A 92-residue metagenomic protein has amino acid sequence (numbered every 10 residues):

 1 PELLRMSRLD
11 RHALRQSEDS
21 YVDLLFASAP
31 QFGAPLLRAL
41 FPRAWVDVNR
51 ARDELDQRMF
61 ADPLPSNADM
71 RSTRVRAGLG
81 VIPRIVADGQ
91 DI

Functional and structural regions predicted by a protein language model:
P1-I92: N-terminal catalytic or cofactor-binding beta/alpha core of small enzyme domains
